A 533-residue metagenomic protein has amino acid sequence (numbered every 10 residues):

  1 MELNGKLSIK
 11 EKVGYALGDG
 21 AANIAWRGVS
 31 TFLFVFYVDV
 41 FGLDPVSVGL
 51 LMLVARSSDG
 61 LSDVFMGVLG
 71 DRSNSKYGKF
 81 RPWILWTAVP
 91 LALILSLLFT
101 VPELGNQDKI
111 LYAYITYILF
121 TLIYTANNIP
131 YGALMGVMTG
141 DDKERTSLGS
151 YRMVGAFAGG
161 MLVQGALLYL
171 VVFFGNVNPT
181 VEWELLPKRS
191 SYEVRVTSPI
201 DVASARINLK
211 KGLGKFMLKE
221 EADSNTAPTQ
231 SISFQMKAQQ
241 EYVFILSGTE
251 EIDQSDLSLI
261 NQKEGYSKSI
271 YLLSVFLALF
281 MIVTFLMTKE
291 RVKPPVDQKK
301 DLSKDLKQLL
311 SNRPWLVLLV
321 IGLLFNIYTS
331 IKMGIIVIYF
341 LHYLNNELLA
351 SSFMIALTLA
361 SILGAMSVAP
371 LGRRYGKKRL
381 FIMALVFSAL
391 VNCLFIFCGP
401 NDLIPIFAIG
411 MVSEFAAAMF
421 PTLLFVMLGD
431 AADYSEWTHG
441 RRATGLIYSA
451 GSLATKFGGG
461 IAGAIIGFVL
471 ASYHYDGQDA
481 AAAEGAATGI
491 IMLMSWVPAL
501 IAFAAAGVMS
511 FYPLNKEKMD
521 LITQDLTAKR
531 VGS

Functional and structural regions predicted by a protein language model:
E2-L186, I245, D253-S533: Membrane-embedded alpha-helical bundles of multi-pass transporters/translocases, especially carrier/permease families
N176-N261: Low-complexity, proline/glycine-enriched hydrophobic segments characteristic of transmembrane helices
